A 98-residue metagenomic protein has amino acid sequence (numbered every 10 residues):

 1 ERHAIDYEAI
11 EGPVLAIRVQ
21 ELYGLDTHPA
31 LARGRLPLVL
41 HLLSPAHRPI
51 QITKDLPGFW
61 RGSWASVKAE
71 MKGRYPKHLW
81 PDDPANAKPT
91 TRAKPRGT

Functional and structural regions predicted by a protein language model:
E1-T98: C-terminal accessory domains/tails appended to large, multi-domain proteins
